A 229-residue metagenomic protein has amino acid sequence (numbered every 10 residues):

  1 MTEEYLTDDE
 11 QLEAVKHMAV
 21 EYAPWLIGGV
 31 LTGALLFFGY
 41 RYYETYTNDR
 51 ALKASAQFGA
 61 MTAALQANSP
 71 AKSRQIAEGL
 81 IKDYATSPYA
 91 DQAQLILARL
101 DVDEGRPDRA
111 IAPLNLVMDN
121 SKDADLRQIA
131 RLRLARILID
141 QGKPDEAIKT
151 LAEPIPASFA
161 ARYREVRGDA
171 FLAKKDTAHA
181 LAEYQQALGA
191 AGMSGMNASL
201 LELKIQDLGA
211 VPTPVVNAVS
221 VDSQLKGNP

Functional and structural regions predicted by a protein language model:
M1-G29: N-terminal positive-inside, membrane-proximal cytosolic segments immediately preceding the first
P70-A71, P107, P144, T177: TPR-repeat structural position
D83-A90, M118-R127, E153-R162, G189-S199: Short solvent-exposed coil/turn linkers within tandem alpha-helical repeat scaffolds
